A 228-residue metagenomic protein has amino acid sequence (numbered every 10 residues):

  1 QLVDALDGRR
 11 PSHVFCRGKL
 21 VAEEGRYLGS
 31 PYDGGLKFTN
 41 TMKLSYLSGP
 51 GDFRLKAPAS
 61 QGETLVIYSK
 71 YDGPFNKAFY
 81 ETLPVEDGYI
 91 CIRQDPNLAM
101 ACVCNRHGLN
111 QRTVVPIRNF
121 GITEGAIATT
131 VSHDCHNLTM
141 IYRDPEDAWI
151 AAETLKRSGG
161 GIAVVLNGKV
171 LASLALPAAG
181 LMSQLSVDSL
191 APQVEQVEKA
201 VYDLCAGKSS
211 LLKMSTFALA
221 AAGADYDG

Functional and structural regions predicted by a protein language model:
Q1-G228: Active-site microenvironment of metallo-dependent hydrolases
